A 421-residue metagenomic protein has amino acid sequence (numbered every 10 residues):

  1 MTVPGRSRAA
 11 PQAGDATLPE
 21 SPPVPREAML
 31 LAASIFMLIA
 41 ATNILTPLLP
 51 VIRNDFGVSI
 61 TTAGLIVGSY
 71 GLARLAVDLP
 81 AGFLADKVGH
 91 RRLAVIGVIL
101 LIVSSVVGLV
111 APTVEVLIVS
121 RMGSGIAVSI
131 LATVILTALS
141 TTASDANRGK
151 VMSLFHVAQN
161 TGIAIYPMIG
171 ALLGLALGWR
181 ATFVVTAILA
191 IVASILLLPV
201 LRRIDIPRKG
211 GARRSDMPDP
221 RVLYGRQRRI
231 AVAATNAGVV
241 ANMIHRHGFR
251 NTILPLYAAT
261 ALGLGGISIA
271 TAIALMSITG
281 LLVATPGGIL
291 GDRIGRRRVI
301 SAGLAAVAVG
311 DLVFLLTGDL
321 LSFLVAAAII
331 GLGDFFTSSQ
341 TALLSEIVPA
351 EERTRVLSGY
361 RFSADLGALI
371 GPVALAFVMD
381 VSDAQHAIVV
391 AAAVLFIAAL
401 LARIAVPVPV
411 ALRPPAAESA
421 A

Functional and structural regions predicted by a protein language model:
A10-V24, I204-N236, A420-A421: Juxtamembrane intracellular "pre-TM" segments in multi-pass secondary transporters
P47-I60, T252-I267: Short amphipathic helix-loop junctions that connect adjacent transmembrane helices in Major Facilitator Superfamily/SLC
R53, L84-A85, L172-L177, A259 (+2 more regions): Interfacial helix-cap and linker-helix signal at transmembrane-aqueous boundaries of multi-pass secondary transporters
G57, G89, V110-E115, G295 (+1 more regions): Helix-breaking motifs and short loop linkers at transmembrane-helix boundaries and internal kinks in secondary membrane
D78-G89, A284-G295: Helix-to-loop junctions at the C-terminal end of transmembrane segments in multipass secondary transporters
L93-S105, R298-L312: Structural signature of the two symmetry-related core transmembrane helices
E115-G123, L321-I329: Paired small-residue
M122-Q159, A342-L343: Cytoplasmic helix-loop-helix junction between adjacent transmembrane helices in 12-TM secondary transporters
